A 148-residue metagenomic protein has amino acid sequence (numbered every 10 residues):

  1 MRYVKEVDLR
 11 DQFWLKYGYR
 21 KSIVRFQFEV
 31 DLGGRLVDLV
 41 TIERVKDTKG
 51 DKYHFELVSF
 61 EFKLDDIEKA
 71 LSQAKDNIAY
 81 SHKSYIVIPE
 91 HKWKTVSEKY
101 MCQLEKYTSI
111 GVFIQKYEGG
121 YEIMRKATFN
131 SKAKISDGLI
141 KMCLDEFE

Functional and structural regions predicted by a protein language model:
M1-V45: Acidic-basic catalytic patches of nuclease active cores, encompassing PD-(D/E)XK and other metal-cofactor nuclease
F13, L39-T48, H54-L64: Conserved catalytic cores of phosphodiester-cleaving nucleases, focusing on short active-site segments
R25, D38-I42, L57, Y85 (+3 more regions): Ordered hydrophobic segments in well-structured contexts
G33, K106-E148: Non-catalytic C-terminal interaction segments of nucleic acid-processing enzymes
T48, W93-K94, Y121: Flexible, glycine-rich phosphate/dinucleotide-binding loops and adjacent beta-alpha linkers at cofactor/substrate
D51-K52, D76: Short, conserved, surface-exposed binding loops centered on an aromatic residue
L57-I114: Catalytic cores of nucleic-acid endonucleases
